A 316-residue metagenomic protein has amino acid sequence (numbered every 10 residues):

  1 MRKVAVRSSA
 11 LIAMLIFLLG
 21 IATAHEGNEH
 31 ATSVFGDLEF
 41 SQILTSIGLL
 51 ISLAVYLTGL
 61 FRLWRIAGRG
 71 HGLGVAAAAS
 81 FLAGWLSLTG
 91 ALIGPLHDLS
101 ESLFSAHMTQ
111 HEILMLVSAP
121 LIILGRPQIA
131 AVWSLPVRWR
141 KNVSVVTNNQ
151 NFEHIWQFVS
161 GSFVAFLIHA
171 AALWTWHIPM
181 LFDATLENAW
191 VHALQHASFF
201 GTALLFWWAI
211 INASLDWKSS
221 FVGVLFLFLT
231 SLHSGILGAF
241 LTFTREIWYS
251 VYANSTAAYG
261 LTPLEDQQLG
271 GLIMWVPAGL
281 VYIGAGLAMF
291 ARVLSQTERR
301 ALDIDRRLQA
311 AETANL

Functional and structural regions predicted by a protein language model:
R2-S8, G20-L316: Alpha-helical membrane segments of multi-pass proteins
L11-F17: Bacterial N-terminal signal peptides
